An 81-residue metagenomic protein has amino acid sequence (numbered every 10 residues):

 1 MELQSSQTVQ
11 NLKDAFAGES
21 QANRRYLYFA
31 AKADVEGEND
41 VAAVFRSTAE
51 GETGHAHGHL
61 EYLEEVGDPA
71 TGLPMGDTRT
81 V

Functional and structural regions predicted by a protein language model:
M1-V81: Non-heme di-metal
